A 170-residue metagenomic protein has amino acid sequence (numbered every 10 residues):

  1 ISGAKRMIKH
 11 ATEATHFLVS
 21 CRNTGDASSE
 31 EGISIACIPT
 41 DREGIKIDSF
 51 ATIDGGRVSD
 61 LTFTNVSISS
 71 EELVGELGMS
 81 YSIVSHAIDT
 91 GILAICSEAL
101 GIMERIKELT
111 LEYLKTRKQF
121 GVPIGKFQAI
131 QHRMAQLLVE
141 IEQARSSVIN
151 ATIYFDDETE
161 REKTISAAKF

Functional and structural regions predicted by a protein language model:
I1-G3, A36, F63, M103 (+2 more regions): Buried hydrophobic positions in well-ordered alpha/beta secondary-structure cores of metabolic enzymes
A4-K46: A short core secondary-structure module
K5, T52-I53, I92: Active-site PLP-lysine loop of aminotransferase-like
K9-E13, G25-E30, A51-G56, G75-E76 (+1 more regions): Solvent-exposed alpha-helices and their adjacent loops that cap or buttress functional pockets in soluble metabolic
D26-E31, E71-E72, E76, D156-E162: Short, glycine- and charge-enriched coil/turn segments that flank and shape catalytic ligand pockets
P39-S69, E76: Flexible, small-/acidic-enriched active-site or ligand-binding loops
S85-F170: Alpha-helical interface subdomain recognition
